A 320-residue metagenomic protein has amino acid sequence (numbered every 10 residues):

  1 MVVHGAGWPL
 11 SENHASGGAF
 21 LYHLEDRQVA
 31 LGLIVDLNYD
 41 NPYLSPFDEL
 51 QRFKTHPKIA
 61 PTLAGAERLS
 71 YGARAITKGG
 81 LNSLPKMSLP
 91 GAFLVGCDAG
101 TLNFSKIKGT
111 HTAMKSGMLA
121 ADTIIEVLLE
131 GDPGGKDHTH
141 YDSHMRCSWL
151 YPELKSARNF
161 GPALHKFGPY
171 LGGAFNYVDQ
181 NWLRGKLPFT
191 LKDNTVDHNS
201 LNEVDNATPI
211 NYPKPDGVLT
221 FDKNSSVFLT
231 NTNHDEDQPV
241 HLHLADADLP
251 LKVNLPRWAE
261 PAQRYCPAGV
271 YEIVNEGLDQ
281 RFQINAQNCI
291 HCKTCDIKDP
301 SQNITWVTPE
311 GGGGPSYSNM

Functional and structural regions predicted by a protein language model:
V3-G5, S11-A75, H111, E130 (+2 more regions): Conserved FAD/dinucleotide-binding core of flavoprotein oxidoreductases
H4-G7, A15-A19, I76-S83, D205 (+1 more regions): Glycine-rich, charged/polar anion/phosphate-binding loops that engage phosphate groups from diverse ligands
D26-R27, D36-N38, A99-T101, G109 (+3 more regions): Short, glycine-/Ser/Thr-/acidic-enriched flexible segments
G72-K86, P90, H144-C147, A163-A174 (+2 more regions): Extended, non-globular alpha-helical segments
A73-F104, S225-H241, L249-Y265, E272: FAD-binding beta-loop-beta segment adjacent to the flavin cofactor pocket
G100-K106, T112, M118, D122-P169 (+2 more regions): Active-site-proximal substrate-binding core of FAD-dependent oxidoreductases
G134-L242, D248-P250: Mid-to-C-terminal Rossmann-like scaffold of FAD/NAD(P)H-dependent oxidoreductases
P256-Q287, K293-S318: Iron-sulfur cluster-binding cysteine motifs and their immediate structural context in ferredoxin-like electron-transfer
